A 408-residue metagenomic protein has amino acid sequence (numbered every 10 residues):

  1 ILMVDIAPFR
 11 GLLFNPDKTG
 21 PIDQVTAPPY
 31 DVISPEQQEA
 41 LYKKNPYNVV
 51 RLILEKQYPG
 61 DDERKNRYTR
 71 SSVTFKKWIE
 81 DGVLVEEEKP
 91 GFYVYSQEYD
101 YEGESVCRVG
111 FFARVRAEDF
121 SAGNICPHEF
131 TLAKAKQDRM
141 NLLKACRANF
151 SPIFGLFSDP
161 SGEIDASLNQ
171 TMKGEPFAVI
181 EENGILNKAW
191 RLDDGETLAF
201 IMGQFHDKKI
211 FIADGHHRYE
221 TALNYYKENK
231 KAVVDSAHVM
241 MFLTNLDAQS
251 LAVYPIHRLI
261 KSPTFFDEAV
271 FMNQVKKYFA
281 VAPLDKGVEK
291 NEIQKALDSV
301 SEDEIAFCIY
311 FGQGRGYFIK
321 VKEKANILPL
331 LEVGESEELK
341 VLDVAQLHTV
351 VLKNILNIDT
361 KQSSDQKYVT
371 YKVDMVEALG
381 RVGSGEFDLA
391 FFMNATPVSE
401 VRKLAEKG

Functional and structural regions predicted by a protein language model:
L2-G408: Surface-exposed, charge/polar-rich loops and edge strands
